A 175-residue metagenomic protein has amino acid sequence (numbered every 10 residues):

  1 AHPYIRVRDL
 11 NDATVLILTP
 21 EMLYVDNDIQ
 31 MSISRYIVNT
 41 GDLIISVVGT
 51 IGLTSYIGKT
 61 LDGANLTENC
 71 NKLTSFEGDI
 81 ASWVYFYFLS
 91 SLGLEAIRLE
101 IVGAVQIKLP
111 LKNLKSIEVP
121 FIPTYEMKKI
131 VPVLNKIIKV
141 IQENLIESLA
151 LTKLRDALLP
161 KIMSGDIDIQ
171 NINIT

Functional and structural regions predicted by a protein language model:
A1, E21, T67-N69: A generic structural signal for short beta-strands and their flanking turns/coil linkers
P3, R8-T40, T60: Sequence-specific dsDNA recognition surfaces
A13-L16, S55, S82: Short helix/loop capping segments that flank catalytic or ligand/cofactor-binding pockets
I45-S46: A generic structural signal for residues embedded in beta-strands
G49-L53: Short, charged beta-turn/beta-strand-edge "cap" motif at the junction between a beta-strand and an adjacent loop
S55-K72: Short, compositionally biased
G78-D79, W83-Y87, S91-A96, E100-G103 (+1 more regions): Amphipathic alpha-helical coiled-coil/heptad-repeat segments
